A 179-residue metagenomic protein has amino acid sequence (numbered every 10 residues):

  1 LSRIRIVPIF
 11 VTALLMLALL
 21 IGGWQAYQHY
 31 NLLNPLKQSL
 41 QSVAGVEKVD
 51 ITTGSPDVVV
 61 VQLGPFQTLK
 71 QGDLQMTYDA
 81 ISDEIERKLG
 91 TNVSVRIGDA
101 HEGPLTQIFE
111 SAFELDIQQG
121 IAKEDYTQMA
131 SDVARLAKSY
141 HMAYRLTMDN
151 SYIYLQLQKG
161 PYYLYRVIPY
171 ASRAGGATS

Functional and structural regions predicted by a protein language model:
I6-Q25: Hydrophobic membrane-insertion alpha-helices, especially the h-region of bacterial N-terminal signal peptides
G22-L32, I121-D125: Short, surface-exposed ligand-recognition loops at beta-strand->loop->(often short) alpha-helix junctions that present
H29-G45: Alpha-helical transmembrane signal-anchor/signal-peptide segments
S42-F66, R145-S151: Short edge beta-strands and adjacent turn/loop segments
T52-P104: Extracytoplasmic/periplasmic/luminal assembly and interaction segments in envelope/secretory/respiratory proteins
G103-I121: Short, low-order "capping/linker" segments at domain edges
D116-A143: Extended, charge-rich low-complexity interaction segments
L136-S179: Extracytoplasmic/periplasmic C-terminal soluble domains
